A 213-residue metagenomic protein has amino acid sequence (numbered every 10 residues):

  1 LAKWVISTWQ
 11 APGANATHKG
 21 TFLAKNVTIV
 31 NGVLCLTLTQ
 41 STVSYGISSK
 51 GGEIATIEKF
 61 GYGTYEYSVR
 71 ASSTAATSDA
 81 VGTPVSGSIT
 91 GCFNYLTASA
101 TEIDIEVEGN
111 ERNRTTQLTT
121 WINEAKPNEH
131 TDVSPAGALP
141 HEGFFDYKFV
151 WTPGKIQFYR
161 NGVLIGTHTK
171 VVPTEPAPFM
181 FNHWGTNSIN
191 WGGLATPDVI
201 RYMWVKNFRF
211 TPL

Functional and structural regions predicted by a protein language model:
A2-V33: Extracellular glycan-recognition surfaces and repeat-rich motifs
V27, G32-L34, R112-T116, I156: Hydrophobic residues embedded in beta-strands of well-ordered beta-sheets
L36-T115: Secretory/extracellular carbohydrate-interaction modules and structurally similar beta-sandwich "look-alikes"
I54-Y65, P135-E142, V199: Extracellular/lumenal carbohydrate-interaction signature centered on repeated Trp-anchored short motifs
T64, T174-L213: Ligand-recognition surfaces built from glycine- and aromatic
Y65-Y67, G143-W151, I156-F158: Short tryptophan-centered beta-strand motifs in secreted/extracellular beta-sheet-rich domains of glycan-recognition
Y95-F144, I189: Glycine-aromatic-enriched beta-strand/loop faces of beta-sandwich-type recognition domains, especially lectin-like
N161-M180: Short, solvent-exposed beta-strand-to-loop segments that form ligand-recognition rims of beta-rich domains
